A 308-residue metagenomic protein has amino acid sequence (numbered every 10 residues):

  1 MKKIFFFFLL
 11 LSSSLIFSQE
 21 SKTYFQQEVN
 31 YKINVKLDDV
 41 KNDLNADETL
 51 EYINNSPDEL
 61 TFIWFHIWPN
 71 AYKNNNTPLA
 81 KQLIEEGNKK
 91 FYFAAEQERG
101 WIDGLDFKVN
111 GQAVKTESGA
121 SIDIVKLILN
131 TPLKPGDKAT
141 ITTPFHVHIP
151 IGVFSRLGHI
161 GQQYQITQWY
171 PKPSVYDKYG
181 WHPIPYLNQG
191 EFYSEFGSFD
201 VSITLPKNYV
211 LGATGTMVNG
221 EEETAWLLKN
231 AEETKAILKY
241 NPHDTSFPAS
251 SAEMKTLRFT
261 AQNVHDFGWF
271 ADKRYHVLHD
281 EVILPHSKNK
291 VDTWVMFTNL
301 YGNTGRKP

Functional and structural regions predicted by a protein language model:
M1-T23: Bacterial Sec-dependent N-terminal signal peptides
S18-N45, I160-G161: N-terminal, polar/Ser/Thr-rich
N42-N55: Short beta-strand elements of extracellular/lumenal beta-sandwich folds
E48-L50, I67-P69, D137-I151, F199-K207 (+1 more regions): Short, hydrophobic/aromatic-enriched beta-strand segments in well-ordered soluble domains
I53, N88-Q162, D244-A252, T256-L257: A surface-exposed beta-strand-loop module
F65-A113, I166-T167, T204-Y209: Solvent-exposed beta-hairpin/edge-strand motifs
T77-G87, H146-F199, N219-G220, V277-I283: Glycine/proline-rich low-complexity spacer/linker segments in large multi-domain proteins
D177, E191-P308: Hydrophobic helix-coil surface modules that form long, contiguous segments used for peptide/substrate interaction
